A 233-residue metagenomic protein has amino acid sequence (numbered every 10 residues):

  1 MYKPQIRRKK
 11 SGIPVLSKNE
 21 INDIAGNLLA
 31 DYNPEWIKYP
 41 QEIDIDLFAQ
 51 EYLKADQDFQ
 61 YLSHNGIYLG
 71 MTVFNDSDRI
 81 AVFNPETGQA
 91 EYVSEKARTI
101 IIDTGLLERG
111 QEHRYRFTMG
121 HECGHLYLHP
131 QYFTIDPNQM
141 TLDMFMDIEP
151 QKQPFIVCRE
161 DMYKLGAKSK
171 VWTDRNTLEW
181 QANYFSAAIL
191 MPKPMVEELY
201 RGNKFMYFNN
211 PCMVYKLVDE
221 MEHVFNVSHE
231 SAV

Functional and structural regions predicted by a protein language model:
M1-V233: Active-site hotspot residues in diverse enzymes, especially metal/ion-binding acidic/histidine motifs
